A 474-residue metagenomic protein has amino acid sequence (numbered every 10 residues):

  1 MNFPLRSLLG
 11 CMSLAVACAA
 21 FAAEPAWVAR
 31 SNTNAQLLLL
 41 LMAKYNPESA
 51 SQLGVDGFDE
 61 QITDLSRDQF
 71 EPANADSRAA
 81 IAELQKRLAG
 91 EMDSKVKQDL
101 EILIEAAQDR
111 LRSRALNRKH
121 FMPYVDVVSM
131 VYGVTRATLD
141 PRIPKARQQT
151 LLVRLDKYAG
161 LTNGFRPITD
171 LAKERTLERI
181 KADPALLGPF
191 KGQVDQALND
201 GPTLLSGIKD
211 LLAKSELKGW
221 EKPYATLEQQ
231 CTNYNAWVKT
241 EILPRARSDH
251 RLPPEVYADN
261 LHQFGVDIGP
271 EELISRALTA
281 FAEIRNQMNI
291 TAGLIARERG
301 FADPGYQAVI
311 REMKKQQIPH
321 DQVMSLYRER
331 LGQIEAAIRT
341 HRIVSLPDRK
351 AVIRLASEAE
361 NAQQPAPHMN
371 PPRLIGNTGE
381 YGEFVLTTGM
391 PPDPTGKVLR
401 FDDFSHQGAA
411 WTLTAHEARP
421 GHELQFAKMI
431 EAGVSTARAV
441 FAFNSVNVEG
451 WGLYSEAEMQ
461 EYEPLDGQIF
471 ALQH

Functional and structural regions predicted by a protein language model:
M1-L5: N-terminal secretory signal peptides that target proteins for export/translocation
S7-A19: Bacterial N-terminal signal peptides
A22-H474: N-terminal maturation segment of proteins
